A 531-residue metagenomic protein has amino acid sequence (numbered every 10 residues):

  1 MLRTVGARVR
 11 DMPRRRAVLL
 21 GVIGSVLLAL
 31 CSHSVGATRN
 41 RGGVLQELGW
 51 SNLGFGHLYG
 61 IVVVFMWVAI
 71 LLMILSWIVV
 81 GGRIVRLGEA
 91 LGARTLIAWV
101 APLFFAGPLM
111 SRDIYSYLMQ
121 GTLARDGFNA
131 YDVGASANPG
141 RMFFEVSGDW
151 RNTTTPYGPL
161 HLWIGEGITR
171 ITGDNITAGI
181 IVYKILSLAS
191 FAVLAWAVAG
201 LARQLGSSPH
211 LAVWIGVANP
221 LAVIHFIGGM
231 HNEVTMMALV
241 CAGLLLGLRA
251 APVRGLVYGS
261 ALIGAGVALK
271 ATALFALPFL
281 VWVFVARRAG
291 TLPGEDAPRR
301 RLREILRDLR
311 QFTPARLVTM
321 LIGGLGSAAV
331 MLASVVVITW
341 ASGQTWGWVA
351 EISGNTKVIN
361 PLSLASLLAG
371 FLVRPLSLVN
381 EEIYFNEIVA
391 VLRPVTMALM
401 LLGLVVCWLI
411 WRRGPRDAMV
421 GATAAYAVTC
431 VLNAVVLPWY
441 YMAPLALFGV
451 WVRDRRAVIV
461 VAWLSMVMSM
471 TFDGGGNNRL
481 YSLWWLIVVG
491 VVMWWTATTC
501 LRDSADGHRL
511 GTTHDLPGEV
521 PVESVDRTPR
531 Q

Functional and structural regions predicted by a protein language model:
M1-L27, E47-F105, G414, M419 (+2 more regions): Start-transfer (signal-anchor) and selected internal transmembrane alpha helices of multi-pass inner/ER membrane
L72-G81, I181-L205, A238, L402-C407: Transmembrane-helix motifs of polytopic, lipid-linked glycan transferases
R86-A189: Intramembrane catalytic core of multi-pass membrane enzymes that act on lipidic substrates
L96, L188-A189, L201, P209-R249 (+3 more regions): Membrane-embedded helix bundles of polyisoprenyl
R203-P209, P298-L321, V405-A422, D454-V458 (+1 more regions): Membrane-interface helix-loop-helix junctions at transmembrane boundaries of multi-pass membrane enzymes, predominantly
A276-V330: Perimembrane helix-loop-helix junctions
G354-L432, G507-D515: Aromatic/glycine/proline-enriched transmembrane-helix motif characteristic of membrane-embedded glycan-assembly enzymes
V452-Q531: Aromatic-enriched
